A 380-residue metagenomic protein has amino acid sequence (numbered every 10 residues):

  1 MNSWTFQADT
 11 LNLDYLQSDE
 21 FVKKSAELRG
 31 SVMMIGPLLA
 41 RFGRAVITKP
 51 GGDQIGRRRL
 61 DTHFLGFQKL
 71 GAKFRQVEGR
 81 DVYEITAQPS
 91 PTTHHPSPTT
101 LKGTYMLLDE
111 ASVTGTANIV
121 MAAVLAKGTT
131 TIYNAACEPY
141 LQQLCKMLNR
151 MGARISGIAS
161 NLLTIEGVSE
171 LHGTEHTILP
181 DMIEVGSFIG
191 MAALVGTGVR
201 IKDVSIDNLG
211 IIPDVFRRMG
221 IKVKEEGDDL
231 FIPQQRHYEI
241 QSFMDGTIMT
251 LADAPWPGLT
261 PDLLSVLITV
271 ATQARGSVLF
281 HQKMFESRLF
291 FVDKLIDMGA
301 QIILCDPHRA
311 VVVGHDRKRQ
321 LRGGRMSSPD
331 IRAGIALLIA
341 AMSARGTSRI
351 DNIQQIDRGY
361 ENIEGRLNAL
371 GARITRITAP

Functional and structural regions predicted by a protein language model:
M1-P380: Short, structured segments at the rim of ligand-binding sites
